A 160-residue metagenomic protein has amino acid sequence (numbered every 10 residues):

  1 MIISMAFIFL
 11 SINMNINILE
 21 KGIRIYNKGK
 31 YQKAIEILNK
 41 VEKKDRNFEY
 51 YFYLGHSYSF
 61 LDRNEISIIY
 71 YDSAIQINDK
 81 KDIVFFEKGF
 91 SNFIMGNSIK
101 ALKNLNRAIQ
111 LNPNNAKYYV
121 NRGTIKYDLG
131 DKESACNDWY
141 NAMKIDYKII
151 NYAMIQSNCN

Functional and structural regions predicted by a protein language model:
N15, F48-E49, D82-I83, A116-K117 (+1 more regions): Helix-start (N-cap) detector for alpha-helical repeat units in TPR-like alpha-solenoids, especially tetratricopeptide
D45-R46, D79, P113, Y147: Short coil turns that delineate tetratricopeptide repeat
K132-N160: Terminal, low-structured helical/coil segments at or just beyond the last alpha-helical repeat
